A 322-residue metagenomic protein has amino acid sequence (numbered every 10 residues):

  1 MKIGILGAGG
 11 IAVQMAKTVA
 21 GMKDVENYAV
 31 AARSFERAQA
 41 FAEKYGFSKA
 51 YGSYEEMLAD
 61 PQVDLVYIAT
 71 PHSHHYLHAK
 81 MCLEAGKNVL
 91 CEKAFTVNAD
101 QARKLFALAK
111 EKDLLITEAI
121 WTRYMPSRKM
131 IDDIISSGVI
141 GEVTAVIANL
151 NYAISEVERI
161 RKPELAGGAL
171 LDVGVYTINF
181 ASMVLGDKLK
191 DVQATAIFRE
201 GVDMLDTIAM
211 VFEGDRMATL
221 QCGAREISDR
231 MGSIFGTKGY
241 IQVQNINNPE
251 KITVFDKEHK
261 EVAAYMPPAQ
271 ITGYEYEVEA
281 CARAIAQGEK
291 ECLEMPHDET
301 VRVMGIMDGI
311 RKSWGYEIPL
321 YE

Functional and structural regions predicted by a protein language model:
M1-Y45: N-terminal Rossmann-like dinucleotide-binding module
M15, S48-F106: Beta-loop-alpha module in the N-terminal Rossmann-like domain of NAD(P)-dependent dehydrogenases, especially those
Y51, C91, I116-E118, V243: Hydrophobic residues in well-ordered beta-strands that form the structural core
L65-Y67, E213, A280-E322: C-terminal helix-rich "cap/oligomerization" subdomain common to oxidoreductases
R103-W121, G141-V146: Rossmann-fold dehydrogenase core element
T122-Q193, F198: Predominantly a Rossmann-like dinucleotide-binding segment in NAD(P)-dependent oxidoreductases
N179-K251, P268, A280-Q287, Y321: Contiguous beta-strand/loop segments that form the cofactor/metal-binding neighborhood of enzyme cores
Y265-E279, M295: Active-site loop of classical SDR/Rossmann-like NAD(P)-dependent oxidoreductases, centered on the catalytic Tyr-X3-Lys
